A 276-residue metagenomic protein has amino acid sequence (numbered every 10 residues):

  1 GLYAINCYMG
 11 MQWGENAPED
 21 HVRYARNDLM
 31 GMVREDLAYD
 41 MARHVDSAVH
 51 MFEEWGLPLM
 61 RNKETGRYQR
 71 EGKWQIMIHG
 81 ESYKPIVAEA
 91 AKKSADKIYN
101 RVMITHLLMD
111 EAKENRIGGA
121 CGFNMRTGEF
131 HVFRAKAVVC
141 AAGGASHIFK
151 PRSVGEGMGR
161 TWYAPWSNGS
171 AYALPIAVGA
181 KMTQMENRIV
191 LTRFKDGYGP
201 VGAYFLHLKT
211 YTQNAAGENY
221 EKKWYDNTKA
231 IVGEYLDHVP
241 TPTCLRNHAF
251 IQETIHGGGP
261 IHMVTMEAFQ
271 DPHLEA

Functional and structural regions predicted by a protein language model:
G1-R26, M30, E156-W162, T192-F194 (+1 more regions): Conserved N-terminal glycine-rich FAD pyrophosphate-binding loop of Rossmann-like flavoproteins
A25-R67: Rossmann-like flavin
E35-H44, R70-E89, Y99, T161-G169 (+1 more regions): Short beta-strand to alpha-helix junction loop
K92-T105, F133, M182-M185: A conserved beta-strand/loop element that lines the FAD pocket in flavoprotein oxidoreductases
N100-R116: A conserved short coil-to-beta-strand element within the FAD-binding core of flavoproteins
R126-A137: Core beta-strand elements of the Rossmann-like FAD/NAD(P) dinucleotide-binding domain in flavoenzyme oxidoreductases
C140-P200: Glycine-rich loop(s) and the adjacent beta-strand/alpha-helix scaffold that form part
L174, A180-A276: An anion/pyrophosphate-binding glycine-rich loop and adjacent beta-alpha core in soluble alpha-beta enzymes
